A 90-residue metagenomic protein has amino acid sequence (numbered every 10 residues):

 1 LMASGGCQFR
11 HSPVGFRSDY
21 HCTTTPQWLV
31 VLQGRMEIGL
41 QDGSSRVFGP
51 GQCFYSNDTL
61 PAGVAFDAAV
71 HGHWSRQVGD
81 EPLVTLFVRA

Functional and structural regions predicted by a protein language model:
L1-Y20, T25-P26, P82-L83: A short glycine-rich, His/Asp/Glu-containing loop-to-beta-strand
F9, I38, T85-F87: Short hydrophobic/aromatic-rich beta-strand segments that constitute the beta-sheet cores of beta-sandwich/beta-barrel
P13-F16, G34, L40, L60 (+1 more regions): Short acidic (Asp/Glu) patches
S18-D19, S44, W74: Short, flexible, glycine/charge-rich loop motifs used to bind or transfer phosphoryl groups or to couple energy/partner
T24-D42, Q52: Glycine- and acidic-residue-biased ligand/ion/polar-headgroup-sensing regions
V30, V47, R76-V78: Well-ordered beta-strand positions
D42-G63: Short acidic-glycine-tyrosine-enriched beta hairpin
Y55, A65-A90: A short hydrophobic beta-strand segment most commonly corresponding to one strand of the jelly-roll/cupin
